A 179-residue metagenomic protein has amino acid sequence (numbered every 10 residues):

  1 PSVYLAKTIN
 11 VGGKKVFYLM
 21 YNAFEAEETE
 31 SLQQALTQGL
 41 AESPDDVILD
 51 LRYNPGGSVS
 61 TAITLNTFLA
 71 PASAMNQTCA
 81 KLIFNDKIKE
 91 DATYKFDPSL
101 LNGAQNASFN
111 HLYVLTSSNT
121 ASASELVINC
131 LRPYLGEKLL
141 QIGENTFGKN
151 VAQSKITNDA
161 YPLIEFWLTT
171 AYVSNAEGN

Functional and structural regions predicted by a protein language model:
P1-V47, T61, P71: Flexible, low-complexity junctional segments that flank or bridge functional domains
S2-A6, G56-V114: Gly/Ser/Thr-rich loop/hinge elements
N10-G13, A41-E42, A104-S108, P133-Y134 (+2 more regions): Extracellular/periplasmic catalytic domains that process cell-envelope and extracellular macromolecules
G13-F17, E42-V47, M75-A80, S108-L112 (+1 more regions): Loop/turn elements at helix/coil->beta-strand transitions in domains of secreted/extracellular proteins
A23-E27, R52-V59, S118-S122, N145-K149 (+1 more regions): Solvent-exposed loop/turn segments at secondary-structure junctions within structured extracellular/periplasmic domains
T29-L36, A62-N66, L112, S124-I128: Extracytoplasmic/secreted envelope proteins and their assembly/folding machinery, especially bacterial periplasmic
G39, P44-G56, L115: Short acidic catalytic loops
K138-N179: Flexible, solvent-exposed loop/hinge segments that line or gate ligand/substrate-binding clefts
